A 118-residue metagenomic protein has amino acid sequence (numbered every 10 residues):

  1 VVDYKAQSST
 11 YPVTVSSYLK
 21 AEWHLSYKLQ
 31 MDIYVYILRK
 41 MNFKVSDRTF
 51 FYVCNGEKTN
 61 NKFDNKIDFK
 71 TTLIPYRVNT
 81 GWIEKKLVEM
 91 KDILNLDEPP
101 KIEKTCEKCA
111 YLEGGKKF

Functional and structural regions predicted by a protein language model:
V1-Y18, Y34: Conserved catalytic cores of phosphodiester-cleaving nucleases, focusing on short active-site segments
Y11-L25, F69-Y76: Short histidine-centered catalytic/ligand-binding loop motif
W23-I37: Short, charged, amphipathic alpha-helix that recurs within catalytic cores of restriction-modification and other
V35-F118: Metal-dependent nuclease catalytic regions and adjoining charged, substrate-binding loops involved in nucleic-acid end
